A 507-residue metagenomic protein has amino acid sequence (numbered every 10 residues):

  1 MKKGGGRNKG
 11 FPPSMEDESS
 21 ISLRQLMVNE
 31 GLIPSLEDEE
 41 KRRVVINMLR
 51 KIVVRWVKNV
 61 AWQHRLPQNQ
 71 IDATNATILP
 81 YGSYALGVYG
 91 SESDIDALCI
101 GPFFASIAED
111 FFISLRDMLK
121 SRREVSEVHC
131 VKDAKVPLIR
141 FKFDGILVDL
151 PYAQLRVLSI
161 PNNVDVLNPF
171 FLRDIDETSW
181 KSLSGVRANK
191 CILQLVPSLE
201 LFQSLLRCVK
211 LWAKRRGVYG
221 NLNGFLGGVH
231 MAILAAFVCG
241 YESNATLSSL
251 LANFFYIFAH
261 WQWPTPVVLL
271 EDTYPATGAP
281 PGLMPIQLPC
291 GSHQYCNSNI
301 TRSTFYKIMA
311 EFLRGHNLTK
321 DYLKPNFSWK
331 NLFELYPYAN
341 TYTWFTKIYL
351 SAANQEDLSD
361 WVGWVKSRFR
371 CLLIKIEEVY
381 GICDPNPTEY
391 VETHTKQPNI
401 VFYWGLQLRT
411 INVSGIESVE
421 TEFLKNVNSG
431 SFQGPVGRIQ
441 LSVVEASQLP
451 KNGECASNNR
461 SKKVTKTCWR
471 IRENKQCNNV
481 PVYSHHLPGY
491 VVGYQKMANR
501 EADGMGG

Functional and structural regions predicted by a protein language model:
M1-E92, F104-S114, S121, V128-R140 (+4 more regions): N-terminal regions immediately upstream of nucleotidyltransferase
M1-P67, A73, Y241-G507: Terminal (often C-terminal) interaction modules
S20-P34, G90-I100, S182-K190, L211-R215 (+2 more regions): Surface-exposed beta-strand-to-loop junctions that form interaction patches on eukaryotic regulatory domains
T74-T77, S91-A97, E124, K135-P137 (+3 more regions): Core residues of folded domains in eukaryotic genome-function proteins
I95-P102, I113-K120, L155-D176, W180 (+2 more regions): Aromatic/acidic cage segments in peptide-binding pockets
P102-A105, Q355: Helix N-cap motif at beta-to-alpha junctions
S126-V128, K135-G220, L288-C290, R302-S303: Conserved NTP/Mg2+-binding pocket subregion across the NTase superfamily
R207, F225-E242: P-loop NTPase catalytic cores that bind/hydrolyze ATP
